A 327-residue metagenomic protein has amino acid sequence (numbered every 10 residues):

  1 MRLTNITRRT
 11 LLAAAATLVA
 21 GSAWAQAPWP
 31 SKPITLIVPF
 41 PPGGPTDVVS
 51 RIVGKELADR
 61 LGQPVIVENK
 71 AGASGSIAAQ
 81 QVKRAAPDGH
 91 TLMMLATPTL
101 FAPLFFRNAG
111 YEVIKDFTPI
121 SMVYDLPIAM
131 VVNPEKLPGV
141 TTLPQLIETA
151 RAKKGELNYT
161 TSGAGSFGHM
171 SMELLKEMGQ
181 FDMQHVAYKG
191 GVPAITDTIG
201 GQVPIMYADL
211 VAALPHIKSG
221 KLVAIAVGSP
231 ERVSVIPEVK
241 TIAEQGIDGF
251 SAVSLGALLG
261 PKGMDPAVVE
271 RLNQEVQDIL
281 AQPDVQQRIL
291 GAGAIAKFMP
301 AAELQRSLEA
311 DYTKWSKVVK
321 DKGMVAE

Functional and structural regions predicted by a protein language model:
M1-N5: N-terminal secretory signal peptides that target proteins for export/translocation
I6-L12: N-terminal export leaders
A20-S22: N-terminal signal peptide c-region/cleavage motif recognized by signal peptidases
A25-K115, E156, A164, Q180-I205 (+3 more regions): N-terminal (or domain-start) structured segment
S31-P33, E177-F181, K218, T241 (+1 more regions): An extracytoplasmic/periplasmic, membrane-proximal ligand-sensing/linker region
R84-G89, F105-P193, I242, L255-R288: Hinge/capping helix and adjacent helix->loop/strand transition within the periplasmic-binding protein
M94-T99, Y124, G191, A208-A213 (+3 more regions): Beta->alpha turn/N-cap motifs
T99-N108, L174-M178, I205-V239, S316: A ligand-binding cleft/hinge motif common to bilobed small-molecule-binding domains
